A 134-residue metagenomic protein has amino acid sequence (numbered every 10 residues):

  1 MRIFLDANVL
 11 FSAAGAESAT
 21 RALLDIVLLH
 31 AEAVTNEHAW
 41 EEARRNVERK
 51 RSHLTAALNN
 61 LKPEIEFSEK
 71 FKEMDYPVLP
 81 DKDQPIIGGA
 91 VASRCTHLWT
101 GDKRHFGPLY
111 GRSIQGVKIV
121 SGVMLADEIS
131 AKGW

Functional and structural regions predicted by a protein language model:
M1-T35: Short, well-structured N-terminal submotif of metal-dependent ribonuclease cores
D6-A7, N36, D102, S121: A secondary-structure boundary/capping signal
A14-G15, R45, P108-Y110: Short glycine-/acidic-enriched loop or helix-start segments at secondary-structure transitions that form or flank
T20-L23, S52, Q115-V117: Glycine-rich, phosphate-binding/catalytic loops in enzymes
I26-A33, E37-P77: PIN-domain endoribonuclease scaffold, especially VapC-family toxins
I65-K103, L109: Active-site neighborhoods of divalent-metal-dependent phosphate/nucleic-acid chemistry enzymes
Q84, R104-W134: Acidic, PIN/NYN-like endoribonuclease modules and their adjacent C-terminal/linker elements
